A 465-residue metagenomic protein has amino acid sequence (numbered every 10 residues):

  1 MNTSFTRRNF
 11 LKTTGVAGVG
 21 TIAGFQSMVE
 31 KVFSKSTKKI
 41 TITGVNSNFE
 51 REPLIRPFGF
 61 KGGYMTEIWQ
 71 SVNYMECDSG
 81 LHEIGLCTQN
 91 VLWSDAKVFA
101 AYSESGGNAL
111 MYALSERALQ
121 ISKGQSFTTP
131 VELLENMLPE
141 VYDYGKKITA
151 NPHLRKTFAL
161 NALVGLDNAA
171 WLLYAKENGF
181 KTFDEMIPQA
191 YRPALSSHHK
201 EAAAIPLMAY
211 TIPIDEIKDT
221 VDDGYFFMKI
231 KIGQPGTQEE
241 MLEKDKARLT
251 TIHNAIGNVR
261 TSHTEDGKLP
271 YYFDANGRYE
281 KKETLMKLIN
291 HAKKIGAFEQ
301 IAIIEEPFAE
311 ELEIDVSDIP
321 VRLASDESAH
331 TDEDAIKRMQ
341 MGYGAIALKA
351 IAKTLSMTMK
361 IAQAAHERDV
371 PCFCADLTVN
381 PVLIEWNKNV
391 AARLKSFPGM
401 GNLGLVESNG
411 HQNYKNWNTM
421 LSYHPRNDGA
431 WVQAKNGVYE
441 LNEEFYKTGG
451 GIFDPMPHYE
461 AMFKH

Functional and structural regions predicted by a protein language model:
N2-T3, N9-K31: N-terminal export signals
F25-R56: C-terminal segment of N-terminal export signals and the immediately downstream linker at the start of the mature
S71-C77, L86-Q89: Short beta-strand elements
N73, G80, G179, A365: Conserved, mostly hydrophobic/aromatic
E83-N178: Metal- or metallocofactor-binding catalytic centers and their adjacent structured scaffolds across diverse enzyme
R192-E311: Metal-dependent enolase-superfamily TIM-barrel catalytic cores that perform enediolate-based chemistry
E310-K415: Catalytic alpha/beta core domains of metabolic enzymes, predominantly
T378-H465: Flexible C-terminal active-site loop/helix
